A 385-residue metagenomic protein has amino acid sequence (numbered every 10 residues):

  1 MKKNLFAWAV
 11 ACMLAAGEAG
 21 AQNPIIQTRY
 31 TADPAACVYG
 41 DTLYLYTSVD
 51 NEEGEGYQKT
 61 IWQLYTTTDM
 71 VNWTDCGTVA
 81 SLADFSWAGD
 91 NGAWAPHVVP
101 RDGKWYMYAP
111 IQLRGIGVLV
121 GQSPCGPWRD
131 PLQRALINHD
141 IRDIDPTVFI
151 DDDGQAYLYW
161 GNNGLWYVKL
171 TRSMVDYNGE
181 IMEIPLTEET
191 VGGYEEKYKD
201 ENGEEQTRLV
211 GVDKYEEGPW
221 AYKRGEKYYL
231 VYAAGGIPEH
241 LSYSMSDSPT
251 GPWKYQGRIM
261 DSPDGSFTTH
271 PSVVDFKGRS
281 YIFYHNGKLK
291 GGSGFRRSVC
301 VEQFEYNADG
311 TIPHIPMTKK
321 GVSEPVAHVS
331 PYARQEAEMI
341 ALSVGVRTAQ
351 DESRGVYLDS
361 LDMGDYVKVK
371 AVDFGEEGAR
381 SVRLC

Functional and structural regions predicted by a protein language model:
M1-Q22: Bacterial Sec-dependent N-terminal signal peptides
G20-C385: Carbohydrate-active catalytic/glycan-binding domains of CAZyme proteins, especially the secreted or lumenal ectodomains
